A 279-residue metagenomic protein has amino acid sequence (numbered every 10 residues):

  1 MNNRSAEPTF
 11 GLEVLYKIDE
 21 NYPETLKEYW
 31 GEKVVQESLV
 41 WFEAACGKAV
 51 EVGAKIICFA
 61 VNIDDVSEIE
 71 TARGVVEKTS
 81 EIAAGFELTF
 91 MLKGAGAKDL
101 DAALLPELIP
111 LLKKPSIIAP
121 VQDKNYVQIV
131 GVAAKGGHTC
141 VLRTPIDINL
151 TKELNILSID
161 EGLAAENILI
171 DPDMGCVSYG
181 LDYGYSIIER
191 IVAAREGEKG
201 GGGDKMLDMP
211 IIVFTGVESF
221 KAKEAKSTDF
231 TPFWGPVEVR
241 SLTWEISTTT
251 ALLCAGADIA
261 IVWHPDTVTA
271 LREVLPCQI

Functional and structural regions predicted by a protein language model:
M1-N149: Active-site beta->alpha loop and helix N-cap motifs at the rims of alpha/beta catalytic domains
I18-N21, L154, C277-I279: A signal for specific C-terminal beta-sheet/loop modules enriched in small/flexible residues with GP/PG/PP motifs
I69-M91, P106-K113, E189-E218, L271-R272 (+1 more regions): Alpha-helix-loop-beta-strand connector modules within alpha/beta enzyme cores
G94, D101-A102, L181, Y185 (+1 more regions): Short N-terminal signal/transit or membrane-insertion segments and the immediately adjacent low-complexity/disordered
K124-T267, L271-V274: Catalytic alpha/beta core domains of metabolic enzymes, predominantly
